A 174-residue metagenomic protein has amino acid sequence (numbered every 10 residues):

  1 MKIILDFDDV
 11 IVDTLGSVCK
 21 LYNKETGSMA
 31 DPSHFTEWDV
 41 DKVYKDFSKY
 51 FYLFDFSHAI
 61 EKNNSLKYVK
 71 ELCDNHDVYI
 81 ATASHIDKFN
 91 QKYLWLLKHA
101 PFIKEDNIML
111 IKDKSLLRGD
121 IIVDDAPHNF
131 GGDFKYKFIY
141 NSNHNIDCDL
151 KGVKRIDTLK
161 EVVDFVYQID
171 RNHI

Functional and structural regions predicted by a protein language model:
M1-K49: Active-site neighborhood of HAD-like aspartate-dependent phosphohydrolases
D6, A81, I139-S142: Generic beta-sheet signal
V12-L15, K20, D87-Q91, L117-R118 (+2 more regions): Short catalytic/ligand-binding loop motif for oxyanion handling, primarily in non-cytosolic enzymes, centered on
S57-I60, S65-L96, I111: Substrate-recognition element of Asp-dependent hydrolases with the DxDx(T/V) motif
D77-Y79, I121, F138: A structural signal for isolated positions on well-ordered beta-strands in alpha/beta enzyme cores
L97-M109, V162-V163: Structural recognition of alpha->loop->beta junctions
I103-I121, A126: Donor nucleotide-activated moiety binding/catalytic core segment of transferases that use nucleotide-activated donors
V123-L159: Acidic, Mg2+-coordinating phosphoryl-transfer loop and its flanking beta/alpha structural elements, shared across
